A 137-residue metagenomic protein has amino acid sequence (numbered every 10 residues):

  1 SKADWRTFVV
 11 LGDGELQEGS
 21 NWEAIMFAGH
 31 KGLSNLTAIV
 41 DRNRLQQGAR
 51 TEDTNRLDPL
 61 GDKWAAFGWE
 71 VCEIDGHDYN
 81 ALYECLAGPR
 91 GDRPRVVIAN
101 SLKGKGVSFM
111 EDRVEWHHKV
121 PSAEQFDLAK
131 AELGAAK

Functional and structural regions predicted by a protein language model:
S1-K137: Glycine-rich ThDP/TPP pyrophosphate-binding loop and its adjacent helix/strand module within ThDP-dependent enzymes
